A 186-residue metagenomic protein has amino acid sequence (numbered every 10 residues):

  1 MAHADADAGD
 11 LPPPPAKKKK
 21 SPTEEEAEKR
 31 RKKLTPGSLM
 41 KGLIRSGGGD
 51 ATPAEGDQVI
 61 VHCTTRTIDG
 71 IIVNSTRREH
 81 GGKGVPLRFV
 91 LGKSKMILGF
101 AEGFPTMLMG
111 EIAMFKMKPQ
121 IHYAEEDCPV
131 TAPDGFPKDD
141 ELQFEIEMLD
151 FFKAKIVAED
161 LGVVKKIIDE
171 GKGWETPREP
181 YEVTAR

Functional and structural regions predicted by a protein language model:
M1-R186: Cross-family detector of peptidyl-prolyl cis-trans isomerase
